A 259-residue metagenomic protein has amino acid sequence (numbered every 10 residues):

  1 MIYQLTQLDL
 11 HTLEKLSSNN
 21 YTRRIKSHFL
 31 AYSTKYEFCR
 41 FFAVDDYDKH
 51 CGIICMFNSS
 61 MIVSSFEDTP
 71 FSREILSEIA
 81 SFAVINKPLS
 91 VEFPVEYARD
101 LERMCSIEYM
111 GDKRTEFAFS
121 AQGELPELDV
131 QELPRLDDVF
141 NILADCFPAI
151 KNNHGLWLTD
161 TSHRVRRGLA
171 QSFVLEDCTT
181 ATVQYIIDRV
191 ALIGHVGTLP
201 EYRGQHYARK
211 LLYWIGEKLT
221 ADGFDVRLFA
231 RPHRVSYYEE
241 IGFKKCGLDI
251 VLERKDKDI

Functional and structural regions predicted by a protein language model:
M1-K26, K113-L156: Short amphipathic alpha-helix that is part of the acyltransferase structural core
Y21-C39, P148-S172: Active-site rim helix/loop that mediates acceptor-substrate recognition in acyltransferases
S27-N86, D177-G194, P200: Conserved donor-binding loop and adjoining core beta-sheet/short helix segment in diverse acyl/aminoacyl transferases
N58-L128, D249-K255: Acyl-donor-binding surface of acyltransferase catalytic domains
F71-S81, T198, G204-A221, E240: Conserved acetyl-CoA-binding loop-helix of GNAT-fold acetyltransferases
V84-V95, L219-R231: Conserved GNAT acetyl-CoA-binding A-motif
L101-M104, Y237-E239, F243: Conserved active-site tyrosine of GNAT-family acetyltransferases
F173, Q184-I186, Q205-K218, L228-R231 (+2 more regions): Recognition helices and adjacent regulatory flanks at domain boundaries
